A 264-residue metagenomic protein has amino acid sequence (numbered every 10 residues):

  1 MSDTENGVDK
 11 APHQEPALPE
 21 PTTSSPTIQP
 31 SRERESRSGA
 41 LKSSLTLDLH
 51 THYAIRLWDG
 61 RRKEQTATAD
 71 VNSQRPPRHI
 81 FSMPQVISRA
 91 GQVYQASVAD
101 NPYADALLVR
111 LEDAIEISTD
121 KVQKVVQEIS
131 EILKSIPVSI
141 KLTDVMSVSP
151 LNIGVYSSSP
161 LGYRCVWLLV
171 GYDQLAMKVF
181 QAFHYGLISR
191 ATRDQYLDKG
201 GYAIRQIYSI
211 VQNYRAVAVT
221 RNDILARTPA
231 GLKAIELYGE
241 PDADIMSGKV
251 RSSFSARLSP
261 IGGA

Functional and structural regions predicted by a protein language model:
S2-L168, Q174, Q181, G200-A264: Polar/charged low-complexity regulatory segments
M177-K178, A191: Mid-to-C-terminal oligomerization/interaction "stalk" domains of large proteins
K178-V179, Y196: Short, hydrophobic/aromatic alpha-helical segments in well-folded domains
L187-I188: Conserved hydrophobic residue
R193-Y196, G200: Extended, well-ordered alpha-helical scaffold segments
